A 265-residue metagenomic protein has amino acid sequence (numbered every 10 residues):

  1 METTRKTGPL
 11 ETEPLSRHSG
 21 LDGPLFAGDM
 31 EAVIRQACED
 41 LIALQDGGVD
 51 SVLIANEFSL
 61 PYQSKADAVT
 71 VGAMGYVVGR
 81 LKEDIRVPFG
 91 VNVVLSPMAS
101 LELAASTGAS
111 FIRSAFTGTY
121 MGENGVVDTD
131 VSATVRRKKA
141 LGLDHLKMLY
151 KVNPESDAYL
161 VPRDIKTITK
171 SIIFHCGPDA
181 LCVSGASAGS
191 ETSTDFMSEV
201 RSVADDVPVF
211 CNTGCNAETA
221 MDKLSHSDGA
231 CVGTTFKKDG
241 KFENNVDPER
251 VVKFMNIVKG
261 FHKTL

Functional and structural regions predicted by a protein language model:
M1-E2, K6-D29, L141-S156: N-terminal small/glycine-rich loop or linker at the start of catalytic domains across soluble metabolic enzymes
E11-S16, V52-I54, F89-V93, I112-S114 (+4 more regions): Hydrophobic faces of well-ordered beta-strands that scaffold small-molecule active sites in alpha/beta enzyme cores
A27-E39, V93-M98: Glycine-rich anion/phosphate-binding loops
D50-A73, T119-E123, P178-T192, D239-K241: Glycine-rich, proline-tolerant flexible connector loops at the mouths of alpha/beta enzymes
S64-V91, T129-M148, T192-N216, E249-T264: Alpha-helix-loop-beta-strand connector modules within alpha/beta enzyme cores
S96-G108, I168, C211, C215-V232: Catalytic cores of alpha/beta
A99, A105-D179: Conserved anion-binding
S110-G125, C176-A188, T213-N216, H226-P248: Glycine-rich phosphate-binding active-site loops on the catalytic face of alpha/beta enzymes
